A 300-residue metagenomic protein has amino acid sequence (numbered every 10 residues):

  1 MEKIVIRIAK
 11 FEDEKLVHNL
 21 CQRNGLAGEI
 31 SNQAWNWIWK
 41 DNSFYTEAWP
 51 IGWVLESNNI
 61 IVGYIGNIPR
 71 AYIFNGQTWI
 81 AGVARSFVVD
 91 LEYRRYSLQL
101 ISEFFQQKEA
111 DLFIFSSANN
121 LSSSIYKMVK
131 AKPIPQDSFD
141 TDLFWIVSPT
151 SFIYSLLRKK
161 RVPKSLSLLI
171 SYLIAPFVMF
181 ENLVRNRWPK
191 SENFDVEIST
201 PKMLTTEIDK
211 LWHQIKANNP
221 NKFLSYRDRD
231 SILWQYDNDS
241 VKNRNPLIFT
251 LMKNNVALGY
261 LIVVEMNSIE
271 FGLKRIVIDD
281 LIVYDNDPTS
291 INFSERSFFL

Functional and structural regions predicted by a protein language model:
M1-I4, E12, K132-K222: Acyltransferase donor/substrate-recognition loop-hinge adjacent to the catalytic core
I4-F87, V196-V283: A conserved beta-strand-loop-helix scaffold within acyl/acetyltransferase catalytic domains
N32, I61, D90, I101 (+7 more regions): Generic intrinsically disordered, low-complexity segments enriched for polar/acidic and small residues
I73-L156, M266-L300: Acyl-donor binding region in acyl/amide transferases
